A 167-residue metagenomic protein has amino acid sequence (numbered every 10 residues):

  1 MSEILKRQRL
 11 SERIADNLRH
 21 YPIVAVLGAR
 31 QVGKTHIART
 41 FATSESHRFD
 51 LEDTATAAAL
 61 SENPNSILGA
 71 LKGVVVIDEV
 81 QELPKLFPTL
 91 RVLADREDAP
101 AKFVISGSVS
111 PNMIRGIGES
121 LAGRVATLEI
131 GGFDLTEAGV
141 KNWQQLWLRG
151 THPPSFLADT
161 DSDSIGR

Functional and structural regions predicted by a protein language model:
M1-R167: Phosphate-binding site recognition
